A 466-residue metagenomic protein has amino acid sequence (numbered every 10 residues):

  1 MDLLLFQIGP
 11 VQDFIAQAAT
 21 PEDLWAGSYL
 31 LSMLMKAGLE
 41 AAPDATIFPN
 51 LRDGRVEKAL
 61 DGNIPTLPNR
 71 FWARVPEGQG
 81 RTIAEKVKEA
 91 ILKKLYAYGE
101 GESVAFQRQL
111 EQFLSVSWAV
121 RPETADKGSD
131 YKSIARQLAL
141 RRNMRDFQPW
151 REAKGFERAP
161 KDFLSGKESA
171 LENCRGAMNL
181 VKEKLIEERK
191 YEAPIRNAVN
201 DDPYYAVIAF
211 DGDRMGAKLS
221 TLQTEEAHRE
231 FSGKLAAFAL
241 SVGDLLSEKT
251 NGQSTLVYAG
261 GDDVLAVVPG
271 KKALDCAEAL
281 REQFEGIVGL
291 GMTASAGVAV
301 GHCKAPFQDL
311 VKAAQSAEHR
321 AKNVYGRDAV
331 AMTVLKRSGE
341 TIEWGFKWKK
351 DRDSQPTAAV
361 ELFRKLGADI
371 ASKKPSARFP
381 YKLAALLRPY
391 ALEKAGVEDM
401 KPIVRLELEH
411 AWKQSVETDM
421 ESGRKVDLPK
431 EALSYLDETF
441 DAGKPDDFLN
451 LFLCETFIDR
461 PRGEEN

Functional and structural regions predicted by a protein language model:
M1-N466: Regulatory and interdomain segments flanking nucleotide-handling catalytic cores in signaling/defense enzymes
